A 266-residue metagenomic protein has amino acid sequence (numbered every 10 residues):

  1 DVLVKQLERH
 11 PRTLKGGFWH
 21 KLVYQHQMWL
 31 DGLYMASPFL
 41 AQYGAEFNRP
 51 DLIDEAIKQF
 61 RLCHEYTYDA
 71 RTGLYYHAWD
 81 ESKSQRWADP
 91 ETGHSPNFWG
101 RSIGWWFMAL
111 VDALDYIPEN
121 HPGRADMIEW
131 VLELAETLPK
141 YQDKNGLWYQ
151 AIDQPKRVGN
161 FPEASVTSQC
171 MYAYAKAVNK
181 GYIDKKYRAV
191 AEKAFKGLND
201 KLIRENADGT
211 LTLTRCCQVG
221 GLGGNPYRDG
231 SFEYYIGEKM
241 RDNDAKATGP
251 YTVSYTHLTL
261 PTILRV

Functional and structural regions predicted by a protein language model:
D1, W29-A45, W99-D115, E163-N179 (+1 more regions): Well-ordered alpha-helical segments within folded domains of soluble proteins
V2-G17, P50, D54-R86, I128-G146 (+1 more regions): Long, well-ordered core segments of solenoidal/helical folds
W19-G32, G73-F98, N145-V166, G209-M240: Carbohydrate-binding/catalytic loop surfaces
Y43-D54, A113-A125, A177-K185: Inter-helical turn/loop segments and adjacent helix faces that build the functional surface of alpha-helical bundle
F107, A113-I152: Oxyanion-binding "anion nests"
V158, T167, M171-L202: Active-site/pore-lining binding-face segments in mid-to-C-terminal subdomains
T256-T262: Conserved small/polar residues in nucleotide/adenosyl-binding loops
